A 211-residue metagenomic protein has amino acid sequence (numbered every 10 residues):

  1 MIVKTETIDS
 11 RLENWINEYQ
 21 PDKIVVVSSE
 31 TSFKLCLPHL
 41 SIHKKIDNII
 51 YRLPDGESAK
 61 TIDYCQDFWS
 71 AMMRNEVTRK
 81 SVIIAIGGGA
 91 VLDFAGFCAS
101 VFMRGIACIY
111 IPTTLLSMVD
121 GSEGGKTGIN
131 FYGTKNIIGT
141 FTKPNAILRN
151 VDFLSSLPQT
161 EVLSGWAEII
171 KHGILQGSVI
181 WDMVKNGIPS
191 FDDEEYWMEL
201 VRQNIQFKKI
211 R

Functional and structural regions predicted by a protein language model:
M1-V82: ATP/NTP phosphate-donor binding region
R11, N130, K209: Catalytic phosphate-donor-binding core of small-molecule kinases
I24-V25, I83, C108, A146: A residue-level structural signature of the nucleotidyltransferase/glycosyltransferase Rossmann-like core
S81-A90: A glycine-rich beta-strand to alpha-helix segment that forms a phosphate/ribose-binding loop at ligand/cofactor sites
A90-F97: Short glycine/serine/threonine-rich phosphate/pyrophosphate-binding segments that cradle anionic phosphate groups
F97-D192: A glycine/threonine-rich phosphate-anchoring loop and its flanking beta-alpha core in nucleotide/phosphate-binding
G187-R211: Oxyanion-binding "anion nests"
